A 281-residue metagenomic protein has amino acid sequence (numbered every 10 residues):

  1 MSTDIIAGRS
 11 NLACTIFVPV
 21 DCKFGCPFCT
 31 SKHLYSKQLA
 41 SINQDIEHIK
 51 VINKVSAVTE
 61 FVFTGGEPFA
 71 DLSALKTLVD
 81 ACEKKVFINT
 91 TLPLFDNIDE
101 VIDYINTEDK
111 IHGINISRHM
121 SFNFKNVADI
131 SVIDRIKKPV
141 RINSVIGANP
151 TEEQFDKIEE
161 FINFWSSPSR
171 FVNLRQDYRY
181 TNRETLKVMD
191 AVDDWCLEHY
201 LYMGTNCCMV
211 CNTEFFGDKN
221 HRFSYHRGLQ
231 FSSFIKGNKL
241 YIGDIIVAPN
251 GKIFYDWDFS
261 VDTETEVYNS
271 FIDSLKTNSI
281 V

Functional and structural regions predicted by a protein language model:
M1-G8, D273-V281: Short, Lys/Arg-enriched, disordered terminal segments
M1-I46: Canonical Radical SAM [4Fe-4S] cluster-binding loop centered on the CxxxCxxC motif and its immediate flanking residues
A13, S31-Q44, S56-D71, E83-N97 (+3 more regions): Core AdoMet radical
V18-D21, G25-K32, S117-H119, L174-D177 (+1 more regions): Short loop/turn segments at strand-loop or loop-helix junctions that form parts of catalytic or ligand-binding pockets
D21, P27-F28, L75, E100-V101 (+2 more regions): Short aromatic-enriched loop/helix-cap "lid" or pocket-rim segments at secondary-structure transitions that line
I52-V55, V79-D80, V101-K110, D129-K137 (+1 more regions): Acidic (Asp/Glu)-rich catalytic clusters
S73-T77, F95-N106, K125-I130, E152-F161: Distinct, well-ordered alpha-helical segments
H119-N250, F254, D258-N269, S274-I280: Radical SAM enzyme [4Fe-4S]-AdoMet core and its adjacent flexible, acidic and glycine-rich loops/tails across
